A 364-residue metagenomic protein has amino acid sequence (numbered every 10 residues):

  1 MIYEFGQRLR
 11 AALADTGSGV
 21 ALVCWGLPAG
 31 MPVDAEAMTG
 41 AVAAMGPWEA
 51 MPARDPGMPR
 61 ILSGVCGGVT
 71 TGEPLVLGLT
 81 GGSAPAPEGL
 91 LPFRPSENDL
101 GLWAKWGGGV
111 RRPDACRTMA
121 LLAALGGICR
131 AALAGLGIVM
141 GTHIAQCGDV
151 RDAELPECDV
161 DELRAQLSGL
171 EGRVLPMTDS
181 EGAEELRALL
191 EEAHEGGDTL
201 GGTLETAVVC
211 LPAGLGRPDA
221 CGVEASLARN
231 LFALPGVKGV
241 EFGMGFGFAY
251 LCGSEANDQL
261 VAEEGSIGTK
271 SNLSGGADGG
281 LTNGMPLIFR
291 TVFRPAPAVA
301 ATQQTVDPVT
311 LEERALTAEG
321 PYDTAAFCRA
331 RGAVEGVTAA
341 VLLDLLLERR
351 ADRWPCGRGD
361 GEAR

Functional and structural regions predicted by a protein language model:
M1-R364: Generic N-terminal targeting/processing segments that precede catalytic cores or assembly contacts
